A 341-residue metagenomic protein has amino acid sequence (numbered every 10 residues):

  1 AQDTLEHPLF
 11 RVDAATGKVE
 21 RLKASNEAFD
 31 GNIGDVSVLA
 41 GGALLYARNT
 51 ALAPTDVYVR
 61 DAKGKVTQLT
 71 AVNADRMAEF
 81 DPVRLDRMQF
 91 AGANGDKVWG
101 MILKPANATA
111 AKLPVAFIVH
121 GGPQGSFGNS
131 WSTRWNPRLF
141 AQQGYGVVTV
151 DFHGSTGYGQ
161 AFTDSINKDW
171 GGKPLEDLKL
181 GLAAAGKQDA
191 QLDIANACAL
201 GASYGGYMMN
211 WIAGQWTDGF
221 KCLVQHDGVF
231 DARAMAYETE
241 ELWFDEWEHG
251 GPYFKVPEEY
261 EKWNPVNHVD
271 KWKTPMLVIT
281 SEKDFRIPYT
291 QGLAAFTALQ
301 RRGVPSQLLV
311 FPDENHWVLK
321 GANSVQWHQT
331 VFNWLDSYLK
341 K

Functional and structural regions predicted by a protein language model:
A1-K112, P123-Q143, A183-K187: Peripheral, non-catalytic segments that deliver or gate enzyme domains
W99, H120, H316: Histidine-centered divalent metal-coordination motifs
L103, I118-V119, L200, I279: Short hydrophobic segments within beta-strands
I118-G121, T149: Structural cue for short, hydrophobic secondary-structure segments
G121-Q124, Y204-G206: Acidic helix/loop microenvironments that form the catalytic cleft of cell-wall polysaccharide enzymes
N136, A141-Q142, T149-K341: Active-site-proximal cap/loop segments of hydrolase catalytic domains
